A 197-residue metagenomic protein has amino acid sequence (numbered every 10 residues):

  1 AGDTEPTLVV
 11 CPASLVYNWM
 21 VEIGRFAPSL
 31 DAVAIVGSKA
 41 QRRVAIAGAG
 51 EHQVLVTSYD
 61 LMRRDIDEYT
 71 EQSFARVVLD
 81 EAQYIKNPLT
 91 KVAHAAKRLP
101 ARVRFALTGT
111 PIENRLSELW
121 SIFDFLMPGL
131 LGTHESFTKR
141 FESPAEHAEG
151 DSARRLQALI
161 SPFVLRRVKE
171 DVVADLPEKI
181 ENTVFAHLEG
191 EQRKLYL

Functional and structural regions predicted by a protein language model:
A1-E149, Q157-L197: ASCE P-loop NTPase motor core, strongest for the SF2 helicase catalytic module
A153: Cys/His-rich Zn2+-binding cysteine-cluster or related metal-binding knuckle/ribbon modules and their
